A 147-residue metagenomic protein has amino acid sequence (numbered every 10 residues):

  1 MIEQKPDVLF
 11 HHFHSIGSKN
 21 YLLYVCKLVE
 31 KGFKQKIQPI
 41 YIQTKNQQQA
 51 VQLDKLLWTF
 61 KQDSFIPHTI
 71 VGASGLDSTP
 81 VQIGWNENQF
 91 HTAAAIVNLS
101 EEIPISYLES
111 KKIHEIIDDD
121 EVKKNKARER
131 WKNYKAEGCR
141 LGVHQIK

Functional and structural regions predicted by a protein language model:
M1-K45: Long, hydrophobic N-terminal alpha-helical segment
Q38-D54, W58-K61: Charged, well-structured alpha/beta interaction segments
Q38-I42, A93-I96, K111-I116: Hydrophobic beta-strand segments of well-ordered beta-sheets in folded domains
Q43-N46, G84-N86, V97-S100, I117: Short His-Asn-centered micro-motif
D54-F90: Helix-adjacent hinge/juxtasegments
Q89-A94, N98-E109: SF2 helicase motor core recognition
K111-K147: Glycine-rich, aromatic-bearing surface loops/beta-hairpins
